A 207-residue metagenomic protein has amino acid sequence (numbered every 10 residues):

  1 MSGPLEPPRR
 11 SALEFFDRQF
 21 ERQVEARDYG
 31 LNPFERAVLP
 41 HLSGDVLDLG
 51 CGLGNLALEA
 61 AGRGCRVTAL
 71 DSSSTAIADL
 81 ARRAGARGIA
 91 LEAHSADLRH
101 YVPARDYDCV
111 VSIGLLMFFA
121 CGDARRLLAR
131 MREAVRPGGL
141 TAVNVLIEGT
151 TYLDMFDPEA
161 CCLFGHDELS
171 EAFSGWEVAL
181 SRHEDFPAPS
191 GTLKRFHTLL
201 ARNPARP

Functional and structural regions predicted by a protein language model:
M1-S43, G52-V102, F119-R126, L140-P207: Class I (Rossmann-like) S-adenosyl-L-methionine-dependent methyltransferase catalytic domain, capturing the SAM-binding
L49: Conserved beta-strand/loop positions that form the S-adenosyl-L-methionine
V102-V110: A short acidic, Gly/Pro-enriched loop at the edge of an enzyme's catalytic core that lines a small-molecule cofactor
C109-D123: A short SAM/SAH-binding and catalytic strip from SAM-dependent methyltransferases
R125-P137: A short glycine-rich, Lys/Arg-flanked "PGG" loop and its adjoining helix->strand segment in the class I
